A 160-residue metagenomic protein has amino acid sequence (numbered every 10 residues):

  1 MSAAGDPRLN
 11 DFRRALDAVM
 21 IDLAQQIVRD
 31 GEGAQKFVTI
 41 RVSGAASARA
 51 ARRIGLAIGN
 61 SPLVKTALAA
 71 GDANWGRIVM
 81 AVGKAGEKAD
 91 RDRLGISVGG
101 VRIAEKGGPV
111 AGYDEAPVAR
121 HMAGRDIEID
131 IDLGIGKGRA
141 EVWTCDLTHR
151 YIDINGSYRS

Functional and structural regions predicted by a protein language model:
M1-S160: A structural signal for small-residue-enriched, beta-sheet-centric alpha/beta enzyme cores and oligomeric scaffold folds
